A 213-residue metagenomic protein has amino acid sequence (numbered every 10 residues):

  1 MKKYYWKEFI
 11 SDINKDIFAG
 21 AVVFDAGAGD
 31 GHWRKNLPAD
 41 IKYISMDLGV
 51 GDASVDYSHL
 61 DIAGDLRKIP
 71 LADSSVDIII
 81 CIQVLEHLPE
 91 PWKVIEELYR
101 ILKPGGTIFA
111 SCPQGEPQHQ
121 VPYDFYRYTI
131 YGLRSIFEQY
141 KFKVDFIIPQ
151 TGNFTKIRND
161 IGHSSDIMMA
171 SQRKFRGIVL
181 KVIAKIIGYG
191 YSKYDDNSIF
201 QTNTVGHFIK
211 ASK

Functional and structural regions predicted by a protein language model:
M1-S74, I78-C81, W92, Q201-H207 (+1 more regions): Conserved N-terminal segment of class I S-adenosyl-L-methionine
F18, P38, P89, K103 (+1 more regions): Short conserved AdoMet
Q83-H87: Short catalytic micro-motifs in class I SAM-dependent methyltransferases
W92-K93, E97, K103, T107-S212: S-adenosyl-L-methionine-dependent methyltransferase catalytic module, highlighting the catalytic core
